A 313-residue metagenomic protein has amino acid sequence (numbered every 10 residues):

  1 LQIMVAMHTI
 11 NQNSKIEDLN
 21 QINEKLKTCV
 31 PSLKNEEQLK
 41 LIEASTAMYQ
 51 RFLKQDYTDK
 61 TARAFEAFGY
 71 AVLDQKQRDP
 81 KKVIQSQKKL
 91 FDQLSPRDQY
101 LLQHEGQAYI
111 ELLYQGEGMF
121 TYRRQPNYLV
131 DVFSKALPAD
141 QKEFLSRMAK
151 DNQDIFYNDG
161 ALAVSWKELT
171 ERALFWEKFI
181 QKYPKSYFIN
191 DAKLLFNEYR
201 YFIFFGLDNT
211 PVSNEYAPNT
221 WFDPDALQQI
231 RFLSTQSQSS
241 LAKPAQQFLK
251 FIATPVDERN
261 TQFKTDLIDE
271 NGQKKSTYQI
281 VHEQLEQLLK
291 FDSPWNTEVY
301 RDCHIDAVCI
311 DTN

Functional and structural regions predicted by a protein language model:
L1-Y122: N-terminal Sec/ER secretory leader and immediately downstream segment of secreted/extracellular precursors
M4, N23, A173-I180, I189 (+4 more regions): Extracytoplasmic/secreted envelope proteins and their assembly/folding machinery, especially bacterial periplasmic
N11-S14, D18-Q21, E37, L41 (+8 more regions): Extracytoplasmic/periplasmic, Sec-exported soluble proteins
E24, P31, A47, E198-Y201 (+2 more regions): Extended, non-membrane alpha-helical segments enriched in charged/polar residues
S32-E36, Q55-T58, D131-A139, F179-D191 (+1 more regions): Short solvent-exposed coil/turn linkers within tandem alpha-helical repeat scaffolds
P96-Y216: Extended amphipathic alpha-helical interaction segments
A217-N313: Hydrophilic extracytoplasmic domains
